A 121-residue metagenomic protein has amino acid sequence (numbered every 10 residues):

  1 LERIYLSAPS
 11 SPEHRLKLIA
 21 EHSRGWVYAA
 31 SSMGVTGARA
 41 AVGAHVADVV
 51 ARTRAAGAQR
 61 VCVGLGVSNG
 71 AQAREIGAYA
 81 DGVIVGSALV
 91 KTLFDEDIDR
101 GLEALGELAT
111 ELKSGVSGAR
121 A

Functional and structural regions predicted by a protein language model:
L1-A41: Conserved anion-binding
L1-L6, R54-G64, A119: Short beta-strand/loop segments at the ligand-binding rim of alpha/beta enzyme cores
S11-E21, A56, V63, V67-V83: Catalytic cores of alpha/beta
S11-L18, T36-A51, G70-A73, L93-A104: Active-site-adjacent beta->alpha loops and helix N-cap segments on the catalytic face of soluble alpha/beta enzymes
A29-G37, G66-V67, Y79-I98: Glycine-rich phosphate-binding active-site loops on the catalytic face of alpha/beta enzymes
V90-A121: C-terminal helical cap(s) of enzyme catalytic domains, especially alpha/beta-barrels
